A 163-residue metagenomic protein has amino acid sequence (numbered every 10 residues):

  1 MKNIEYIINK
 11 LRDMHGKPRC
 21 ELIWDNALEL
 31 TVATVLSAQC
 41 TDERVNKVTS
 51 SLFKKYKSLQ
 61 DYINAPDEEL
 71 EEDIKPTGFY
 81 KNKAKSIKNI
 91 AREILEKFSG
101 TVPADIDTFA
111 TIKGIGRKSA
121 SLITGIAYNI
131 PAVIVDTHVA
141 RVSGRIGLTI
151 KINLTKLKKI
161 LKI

Functional and structural regions predicted by a protein language model:
K2-I163: Catalytic cores of DNA base-excision repair glycosylases
